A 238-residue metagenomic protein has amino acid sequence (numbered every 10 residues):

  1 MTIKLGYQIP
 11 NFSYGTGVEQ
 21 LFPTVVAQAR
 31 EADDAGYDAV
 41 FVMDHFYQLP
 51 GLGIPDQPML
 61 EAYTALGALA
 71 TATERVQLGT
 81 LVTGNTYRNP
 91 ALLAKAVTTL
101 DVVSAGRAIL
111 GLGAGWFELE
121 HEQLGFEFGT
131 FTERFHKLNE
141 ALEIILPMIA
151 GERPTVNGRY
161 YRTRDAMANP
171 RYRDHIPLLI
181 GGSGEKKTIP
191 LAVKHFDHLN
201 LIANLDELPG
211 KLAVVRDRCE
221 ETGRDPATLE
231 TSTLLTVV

Functional and structural regions predicted by a protein language model:
M1-V238: Active-site-adjacent structural elements that line small-molecule/cofactor binding pockets in enzymes
